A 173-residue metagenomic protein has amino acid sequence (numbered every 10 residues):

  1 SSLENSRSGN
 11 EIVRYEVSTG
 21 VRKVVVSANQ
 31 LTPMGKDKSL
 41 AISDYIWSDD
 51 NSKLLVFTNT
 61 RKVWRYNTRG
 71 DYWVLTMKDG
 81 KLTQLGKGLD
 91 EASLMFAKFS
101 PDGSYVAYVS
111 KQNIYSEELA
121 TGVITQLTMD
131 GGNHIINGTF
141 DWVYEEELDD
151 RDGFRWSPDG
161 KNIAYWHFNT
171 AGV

Functional and structural regions predicted by a protein language model:
S1-V173: Beta-propeller folds
